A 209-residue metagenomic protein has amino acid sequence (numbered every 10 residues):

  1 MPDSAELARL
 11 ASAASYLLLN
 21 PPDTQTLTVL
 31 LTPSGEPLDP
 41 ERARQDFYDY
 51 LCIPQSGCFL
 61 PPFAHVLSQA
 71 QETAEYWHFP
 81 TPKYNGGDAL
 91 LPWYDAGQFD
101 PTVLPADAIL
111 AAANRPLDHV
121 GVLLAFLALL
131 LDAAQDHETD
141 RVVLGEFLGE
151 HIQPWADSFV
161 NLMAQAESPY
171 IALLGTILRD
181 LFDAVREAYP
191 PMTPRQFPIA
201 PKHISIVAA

Functional and structural regions predicted by a protein language model:
M1-A209: Surface/interface-facing alpha-helical segments and adjacent flexible terminal/loop regions used for partner/assembly
